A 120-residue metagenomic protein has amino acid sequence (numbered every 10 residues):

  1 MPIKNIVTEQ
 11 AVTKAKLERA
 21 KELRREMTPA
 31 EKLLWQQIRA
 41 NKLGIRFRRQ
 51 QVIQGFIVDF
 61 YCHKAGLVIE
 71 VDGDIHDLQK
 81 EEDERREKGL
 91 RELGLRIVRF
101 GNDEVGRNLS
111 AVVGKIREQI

Functional and structural regions predicted by a protein language model:
M1-I45, E92, R107: Solvent-exposed, charged helical/coil patches that constitute nucleic-acid or partner-interaction surfaces
L23-E26, R49, Q54-Q119: Basic, amphipathic alpha-helical patches used to engage nucleic acids or provide basic targeting signals, exemplified
